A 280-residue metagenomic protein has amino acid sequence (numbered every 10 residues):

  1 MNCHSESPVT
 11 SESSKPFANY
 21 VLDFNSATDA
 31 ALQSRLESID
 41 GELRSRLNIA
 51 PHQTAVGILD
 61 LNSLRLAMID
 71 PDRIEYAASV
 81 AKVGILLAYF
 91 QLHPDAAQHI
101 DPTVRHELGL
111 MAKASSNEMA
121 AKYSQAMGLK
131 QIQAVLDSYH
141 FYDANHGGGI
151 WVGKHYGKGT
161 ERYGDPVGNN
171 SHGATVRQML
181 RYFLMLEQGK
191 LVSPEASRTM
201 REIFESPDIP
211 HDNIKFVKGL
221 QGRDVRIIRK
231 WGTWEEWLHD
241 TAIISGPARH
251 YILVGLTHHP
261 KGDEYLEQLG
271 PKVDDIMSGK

Functional and structural regions predicted by a protein language model:
C3-D40, R46, A50, L66 (+4 more regions): Structured C-terminal helix/loop/strand segments within mature extracytoplasmic catalytic/sensor domains
A50-I74, P94-D95: Short, conserved catalytic-motif segment at the N-terminal edge
L59-N62, P102-S116, A126-G128, G153-G157 (+1 more regions): Acidic helix-start/capping segments at beta-turn-to-alpha-helix junctions
N62-R65, I74-Y76, N117-M119, L129 (+5 more regions): Solvent-exposed loop/turn segments at secondary-structure junctions within structured extracellular/periplasmic domains
L64, I74-Q98, M111, L253: Active-site SXXK
M68-D70, V104, A114-M119, K158-V167: Flexible glycine/proline-enriched surface loops and loop-helix/loop-strand junctions
Q91-G109, S193-S197: Short, well-structured active-site flanking segments
Y123-L191: Mid-domain, small-residue-enriched loop/turn segments at the edges of structured enzyme/sensor domains
